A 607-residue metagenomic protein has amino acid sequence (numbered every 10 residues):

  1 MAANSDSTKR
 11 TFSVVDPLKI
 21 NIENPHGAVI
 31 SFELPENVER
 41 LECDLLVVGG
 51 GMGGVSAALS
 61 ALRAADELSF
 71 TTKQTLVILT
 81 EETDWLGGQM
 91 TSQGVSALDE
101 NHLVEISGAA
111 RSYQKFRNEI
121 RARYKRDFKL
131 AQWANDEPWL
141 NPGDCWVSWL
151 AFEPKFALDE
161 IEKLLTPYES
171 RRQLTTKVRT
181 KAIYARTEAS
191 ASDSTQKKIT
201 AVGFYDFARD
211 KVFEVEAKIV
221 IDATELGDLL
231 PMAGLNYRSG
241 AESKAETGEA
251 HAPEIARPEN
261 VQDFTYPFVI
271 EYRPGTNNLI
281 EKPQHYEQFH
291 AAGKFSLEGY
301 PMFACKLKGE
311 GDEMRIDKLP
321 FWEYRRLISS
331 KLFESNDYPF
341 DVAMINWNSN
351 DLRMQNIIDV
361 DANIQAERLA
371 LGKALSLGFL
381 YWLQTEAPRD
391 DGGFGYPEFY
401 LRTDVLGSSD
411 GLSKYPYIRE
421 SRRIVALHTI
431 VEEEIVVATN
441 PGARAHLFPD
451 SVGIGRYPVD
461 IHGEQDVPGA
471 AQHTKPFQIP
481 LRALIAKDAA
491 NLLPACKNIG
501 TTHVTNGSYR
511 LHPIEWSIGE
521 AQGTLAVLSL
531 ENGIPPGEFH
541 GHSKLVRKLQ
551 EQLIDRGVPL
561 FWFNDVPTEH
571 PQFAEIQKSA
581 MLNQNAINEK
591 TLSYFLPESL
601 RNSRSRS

Functional and structural regions predicted by a protein language model:
S5-A28, F32, E36-E39, Q89 (+6 more regions): Flavin (FAD/FMN)-binding glycine-rich loop and adjacent Rossmann-like elements that form
D6-P25, L34, K73-T75, T80-R179 (+2 more regions): Conserved N-terminal/central alpha/beta ligand/cofactor-binding core
N37-G53: Beta1/beta-strand and adjacent pyrophosphate-binding region of the FAD-binding site in flavoprotein oxidoreductases
L46, N101-E105, D144-F152, E216 (+4 more regions): Second-shell loop/turn segments in exported
G53, W85, I514: Conserved Rossmann-like nucleotide-cofactor binding loop
A58, L62-D66: Gly/Ala-rich phosphate-binding loop of Rossmann-like dinucleotide-binding domains, activating on the conserved
L553, G557-E569: A glycine-rich helix N-cap at a beta->alpha junction
N564-I576, A580-R606: Extracytoplasmic Gram-positive cell-surface binding/anchoring modules and repeats
